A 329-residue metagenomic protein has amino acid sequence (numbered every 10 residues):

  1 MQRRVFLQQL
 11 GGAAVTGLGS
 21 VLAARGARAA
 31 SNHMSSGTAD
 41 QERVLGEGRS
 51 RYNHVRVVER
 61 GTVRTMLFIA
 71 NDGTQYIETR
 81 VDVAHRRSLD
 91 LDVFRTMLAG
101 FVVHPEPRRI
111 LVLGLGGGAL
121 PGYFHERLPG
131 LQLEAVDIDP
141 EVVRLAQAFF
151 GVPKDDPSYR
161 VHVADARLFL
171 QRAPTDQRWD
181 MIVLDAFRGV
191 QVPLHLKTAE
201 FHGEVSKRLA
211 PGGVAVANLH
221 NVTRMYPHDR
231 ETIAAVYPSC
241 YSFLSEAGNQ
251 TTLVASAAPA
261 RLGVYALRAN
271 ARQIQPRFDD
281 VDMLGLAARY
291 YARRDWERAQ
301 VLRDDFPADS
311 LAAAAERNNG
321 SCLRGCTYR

Functional and structural regions predicted by a protein language model:
M1-A14: N-terminal secretory signal peptides and thylakoid transit peptides that target proteins across membranes
Q8-Q9, A30-T74, S239-R329: Soluble small-group transferase modules, centered on the S-adenosyl donor enzyme superfamily
A30-L128, V142-Q147: Class I S-adenosylmethionine
V83-R87, V190-Q191, V216-H220: Second-shell loop/turn segments in exported
S88-P211, Y226, V236: The AdoMet/dcAdoMet-binding core of the Class I SAM-like
E204-L262: C-terminal substrate-binding/active-site "lid" region of AdoMet-derived donor-dependent transferases
